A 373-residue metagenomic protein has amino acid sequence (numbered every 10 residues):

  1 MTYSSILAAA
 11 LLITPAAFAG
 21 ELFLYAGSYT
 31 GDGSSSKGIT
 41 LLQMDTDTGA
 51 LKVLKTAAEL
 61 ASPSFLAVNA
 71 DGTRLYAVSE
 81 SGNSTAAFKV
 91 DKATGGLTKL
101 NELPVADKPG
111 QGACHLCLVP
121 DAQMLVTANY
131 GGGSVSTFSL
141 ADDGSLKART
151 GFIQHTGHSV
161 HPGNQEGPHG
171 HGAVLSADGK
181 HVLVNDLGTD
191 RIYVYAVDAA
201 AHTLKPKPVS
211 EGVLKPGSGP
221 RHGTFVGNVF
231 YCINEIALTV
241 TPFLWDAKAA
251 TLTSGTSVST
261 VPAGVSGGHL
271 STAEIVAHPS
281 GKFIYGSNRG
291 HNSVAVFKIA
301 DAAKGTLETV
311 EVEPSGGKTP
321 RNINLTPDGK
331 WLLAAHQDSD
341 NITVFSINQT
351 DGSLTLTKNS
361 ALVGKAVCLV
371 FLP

Functional and structural regions predicted by a protein language model:
G20-M44: An edge-strand/N-cap motif at the start of beta-rich repeat modules
G27-G31, E80, Y130, L140 (+7 more regions): Short loop/turn segments immediately following the C-termini of beta-strands
G33-S36, L60-D71, A106-A122, T156-G179 (+4 more regions): Beta-rich, blade/repeat-based domains predominating in secreted/periplasmic proteins but also intracellular
L42-G49, F88-G96, T137-K147, Y195-L204 (+3 more regions): Short loop/turn segments immediately following beta-strands, especially the blade-tip and inter-blade linker loops
K52-A122: Blade-loop segments of beta-propeller domains
K52-A58, K99-A106, G157-G163, K207-V213 (+3 more regions): A short beta-strand motif characteristic of beta-propeller blades
D338-T343, T355-P373: Blade-level signature of beta-propeller repeat domains, shared across WD40, Kelch, NHL, RCC1 and BNR/Asp-box propellers
